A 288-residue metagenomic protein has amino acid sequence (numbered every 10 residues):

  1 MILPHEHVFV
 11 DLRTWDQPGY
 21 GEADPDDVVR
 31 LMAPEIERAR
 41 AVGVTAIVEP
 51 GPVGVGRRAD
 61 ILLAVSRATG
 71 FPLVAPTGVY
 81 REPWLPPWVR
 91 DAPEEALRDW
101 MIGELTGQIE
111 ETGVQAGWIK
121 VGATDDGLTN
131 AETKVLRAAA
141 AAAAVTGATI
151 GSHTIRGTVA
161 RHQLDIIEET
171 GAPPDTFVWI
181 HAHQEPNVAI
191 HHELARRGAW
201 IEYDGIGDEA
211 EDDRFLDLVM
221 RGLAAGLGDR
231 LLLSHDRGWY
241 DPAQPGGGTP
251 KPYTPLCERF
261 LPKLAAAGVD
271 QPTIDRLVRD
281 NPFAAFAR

Functional and structural regions predicted by a protein language model:
M1-L3, A46, P72-V74, A116-K120 (+4 more regions): Structural preference for beta-strand elements that scaffold enzyme active sites
L3-P4, F9, Q17-G51, V55-P72 (+1 more regions): Alpha-helical scaffold segments that flank or form the walls of functional sites
H5, I47, V79, A143 (+4 more regions): Divalent metal-coordination and catalytic microenvironments
V10-D27, P87-A92, P245-P252: Acidic/histidine-rich helix-loop elements that form or flank divalent-metal/phosphate-binding sites at the catalytic
A64-A68, P72-T149, W200, G205-E209: Active-site gating/metal-coordination segments in enzymes
A140, A144-A224, L231: Catalytic pocket-lining loop regions of alpha/beta-barrel enzymes, especially the amidohydrolase/enolase/GH5 lineages
D204, L227-P250, I274: Short acidic/histidine-rich active-site segments
T254-R288: Mid-to-C-terminal alpha-helical segments outside catalytic/metal-binding sites
